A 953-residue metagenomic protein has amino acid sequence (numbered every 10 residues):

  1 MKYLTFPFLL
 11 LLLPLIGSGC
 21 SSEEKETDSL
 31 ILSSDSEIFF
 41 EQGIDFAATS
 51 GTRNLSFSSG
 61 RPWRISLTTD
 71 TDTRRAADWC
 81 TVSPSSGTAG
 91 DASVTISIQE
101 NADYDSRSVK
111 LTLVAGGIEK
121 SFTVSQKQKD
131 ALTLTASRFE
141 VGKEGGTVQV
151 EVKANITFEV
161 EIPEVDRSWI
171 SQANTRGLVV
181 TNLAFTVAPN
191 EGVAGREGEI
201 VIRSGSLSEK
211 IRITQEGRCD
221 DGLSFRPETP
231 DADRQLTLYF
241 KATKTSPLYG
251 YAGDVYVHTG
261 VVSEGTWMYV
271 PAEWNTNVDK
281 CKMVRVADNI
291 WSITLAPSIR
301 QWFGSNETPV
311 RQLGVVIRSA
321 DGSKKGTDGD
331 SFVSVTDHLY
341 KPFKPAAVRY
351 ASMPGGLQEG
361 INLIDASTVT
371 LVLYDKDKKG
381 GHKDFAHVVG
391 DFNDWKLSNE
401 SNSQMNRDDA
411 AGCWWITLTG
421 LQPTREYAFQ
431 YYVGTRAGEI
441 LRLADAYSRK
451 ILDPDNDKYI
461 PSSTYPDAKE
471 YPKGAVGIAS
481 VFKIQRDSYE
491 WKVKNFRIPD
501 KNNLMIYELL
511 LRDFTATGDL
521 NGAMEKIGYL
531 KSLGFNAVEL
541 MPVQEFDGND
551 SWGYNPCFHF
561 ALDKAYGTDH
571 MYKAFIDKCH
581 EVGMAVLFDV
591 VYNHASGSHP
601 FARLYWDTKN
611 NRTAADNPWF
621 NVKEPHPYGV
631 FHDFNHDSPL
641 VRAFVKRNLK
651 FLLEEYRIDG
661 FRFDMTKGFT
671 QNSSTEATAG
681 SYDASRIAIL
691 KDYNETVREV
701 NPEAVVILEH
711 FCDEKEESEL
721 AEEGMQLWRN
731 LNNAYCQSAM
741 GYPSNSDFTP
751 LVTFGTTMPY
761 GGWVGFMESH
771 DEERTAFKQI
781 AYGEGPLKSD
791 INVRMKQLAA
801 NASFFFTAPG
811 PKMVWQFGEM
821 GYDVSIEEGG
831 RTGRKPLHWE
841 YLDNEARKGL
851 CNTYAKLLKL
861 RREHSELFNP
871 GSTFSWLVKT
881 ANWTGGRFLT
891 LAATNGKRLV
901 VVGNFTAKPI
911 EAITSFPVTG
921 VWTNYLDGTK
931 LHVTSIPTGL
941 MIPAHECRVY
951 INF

Functional and structural regions predicted by a protein language model:
Y3, L13-E41, G116-T133, L207-F225: Bacterial Sec-dependent N-terminal signal peptides
S29-L30, S58-T95, L134, N155-A184: Surface-exposed binding patches on compact interaction domains or structured appendages
D105-G117, A194-G205: A short beta-strand micro-motif common to beta-rich folds, especially ectodomain repeats
Y249-E307, A320-D330, V372-T424, G434-N456: Aromatic-rich carbohydrate-binding modules that target alpha-glucans
L339-A386, R442-N502: Basic K/R-rich, polyanion-interacting modules in nucleoproteins and related proteins
S448-L452, N456, P461, P466-D467 (+4 more regions): Substrate-binding/active-site clefts of carbohydrate-active enzymes
Q544-E545, D550-N555, V582, M665-M767 (+5 more regions): Active-site-proximal helices and loops of the catalytic beta/alpha 8
T934-F953: C-terminal beta-strand-rich structural cap/linker in extracellular carbohydrate-active enzymes
